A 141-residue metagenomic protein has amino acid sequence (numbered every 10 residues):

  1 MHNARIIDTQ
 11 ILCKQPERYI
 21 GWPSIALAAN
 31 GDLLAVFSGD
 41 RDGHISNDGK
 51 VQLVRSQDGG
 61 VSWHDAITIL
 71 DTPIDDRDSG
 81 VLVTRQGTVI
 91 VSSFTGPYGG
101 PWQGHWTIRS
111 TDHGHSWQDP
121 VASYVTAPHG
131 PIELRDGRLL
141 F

Functional and structural regions predicted by a protein language model:
M1-F141: Asp-box/BNR beta-propeller blade signature and adjacent active/binding-site loops in extracellular glycan-interacting
